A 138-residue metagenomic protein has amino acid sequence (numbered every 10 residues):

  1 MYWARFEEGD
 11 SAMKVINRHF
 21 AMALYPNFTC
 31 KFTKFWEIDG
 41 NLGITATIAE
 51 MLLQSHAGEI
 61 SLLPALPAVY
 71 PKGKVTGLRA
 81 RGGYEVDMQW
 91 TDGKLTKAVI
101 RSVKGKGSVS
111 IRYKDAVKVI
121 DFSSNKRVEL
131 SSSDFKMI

Functional and structural regions predicted by a protein language model:
Y2-M137: Non-catalytic C-terminal accessory modules of carbohydrate-active enzymes
